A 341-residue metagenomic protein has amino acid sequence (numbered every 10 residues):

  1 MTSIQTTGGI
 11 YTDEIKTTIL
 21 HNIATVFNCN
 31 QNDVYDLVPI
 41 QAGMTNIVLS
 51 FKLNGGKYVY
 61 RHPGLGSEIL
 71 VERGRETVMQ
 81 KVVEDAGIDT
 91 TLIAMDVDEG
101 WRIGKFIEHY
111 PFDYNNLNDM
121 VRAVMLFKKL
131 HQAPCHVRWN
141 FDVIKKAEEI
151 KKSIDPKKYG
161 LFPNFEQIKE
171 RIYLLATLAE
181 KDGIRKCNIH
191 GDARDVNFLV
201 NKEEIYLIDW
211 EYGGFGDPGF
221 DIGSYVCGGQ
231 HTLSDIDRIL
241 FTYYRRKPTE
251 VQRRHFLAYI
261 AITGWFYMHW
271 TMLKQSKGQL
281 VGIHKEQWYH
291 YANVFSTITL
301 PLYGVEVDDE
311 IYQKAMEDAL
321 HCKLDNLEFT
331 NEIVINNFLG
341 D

Functional and structural regions predicted by a protein language model:
M1-A94, T177, K202-E204, K314-D341: Conserved NTP-binding catalytic cores of kinases and kinase-like/nucleotidyltransferase enzymes across multiple kinase
T7-G8, W270-D341: ATP/Mg2+ or Mg2+-diphosphate-binding catalytic cores that bind nucleotide phosphates or diphosphates via glycine-rich
Y11-Q31, D36, C135-G191, D195 (+3 more regions): An alpha-helical support segment within catalytic cores of ATP-dependent transferases
F27-N30, G87, F127, H131-C135 (+6 more regions): A general structural signal marking secondary-structure boundaries and capping sites
V38-I144, Y159-E166: ATP-binding pocket architecture of kinase catalytic cores
Q41-L53, V59-Y60, L174-I222, S234: Active-site acidic catalytic loop and adjacent metal/ATP-binding pocket of ATP-dependent phosphoryl transfer enzymes
L65, H109, I205, G213-F215 (+1 more regions): Activation segment
G219-T249, A261-L280, Y291-I298: Active-site activation/catalytic loop segments of kinase-like enzymes and analogous catalytic loops in related
